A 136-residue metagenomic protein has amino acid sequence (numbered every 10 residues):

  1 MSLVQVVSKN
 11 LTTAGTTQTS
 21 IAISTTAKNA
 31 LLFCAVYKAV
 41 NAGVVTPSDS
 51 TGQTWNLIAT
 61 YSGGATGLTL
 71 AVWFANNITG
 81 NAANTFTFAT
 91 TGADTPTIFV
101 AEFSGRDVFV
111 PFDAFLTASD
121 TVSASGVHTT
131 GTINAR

Functional and structural regions predicted by a protein language model:
M1-R136: Primarily extracytoplasmic/secreted proteins and surface-exposed domains characterized by disulfide-bonded cysteine
